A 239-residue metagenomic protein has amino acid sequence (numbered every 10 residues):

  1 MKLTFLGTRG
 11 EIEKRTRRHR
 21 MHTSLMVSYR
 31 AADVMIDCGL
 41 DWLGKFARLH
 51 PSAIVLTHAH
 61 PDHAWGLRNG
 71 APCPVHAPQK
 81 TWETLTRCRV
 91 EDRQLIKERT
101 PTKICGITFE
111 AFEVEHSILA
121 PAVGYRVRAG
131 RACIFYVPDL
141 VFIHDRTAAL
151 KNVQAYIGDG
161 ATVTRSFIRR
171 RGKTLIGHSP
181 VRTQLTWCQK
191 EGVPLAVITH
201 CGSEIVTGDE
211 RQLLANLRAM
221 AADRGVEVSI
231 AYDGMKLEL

Functional and structural regions predicted by a protein language model:
M1-L49, K97-A148, M235-L239: Core dinuclear metal-dependent hydrolase active-site scaffold
D33-A77, N152-Y156: Active-site metal-binding motif and surrounding structural segment of the metallo-beta-lactamase
I36-D37, T57, V137-P138, G158-G160 (+1 more regions): Active-site flanking residues adjacent to catalytic metal/cofactor-binding acidic residues
D41, H60, E115, V141 (+2 more regions): Catalytic metal-binding/acid-base residues of hydrolase active sites
W65-C73, R87, V206-N216: Metal-dependent catalytic neighborhoods of phosphoester/phosphodiester hydrolases
A71-Q94: Glycine/small-residue-rich loop that forms an oxyanion/phosphate-binding "nest" at active or ligand-binding sites
Q94-E98, I230-A231: Short acidic-hydrophobic, aromatic-tinged amphipathic segments that line or gate anion-handling sites
I143-M235: Cap/insert and terminal regions of metallo-dependent hydrolase folds
